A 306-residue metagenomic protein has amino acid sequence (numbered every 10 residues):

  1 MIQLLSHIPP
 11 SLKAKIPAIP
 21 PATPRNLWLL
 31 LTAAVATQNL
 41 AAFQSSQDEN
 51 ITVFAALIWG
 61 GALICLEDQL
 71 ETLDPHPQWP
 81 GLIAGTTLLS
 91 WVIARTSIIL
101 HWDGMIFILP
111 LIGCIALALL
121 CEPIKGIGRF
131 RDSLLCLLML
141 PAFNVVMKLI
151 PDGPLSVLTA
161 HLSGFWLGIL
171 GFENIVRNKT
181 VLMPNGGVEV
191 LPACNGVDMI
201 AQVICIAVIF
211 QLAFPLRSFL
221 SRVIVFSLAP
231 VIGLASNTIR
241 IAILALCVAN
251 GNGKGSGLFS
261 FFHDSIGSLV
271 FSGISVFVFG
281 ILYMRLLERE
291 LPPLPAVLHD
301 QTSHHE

Functional and structural regions predicted by a protein language model:
M1-E306: Hydrophobic N-terminal alpha-helices or hydrophobic patches in metabolic proteins across all domains of life
